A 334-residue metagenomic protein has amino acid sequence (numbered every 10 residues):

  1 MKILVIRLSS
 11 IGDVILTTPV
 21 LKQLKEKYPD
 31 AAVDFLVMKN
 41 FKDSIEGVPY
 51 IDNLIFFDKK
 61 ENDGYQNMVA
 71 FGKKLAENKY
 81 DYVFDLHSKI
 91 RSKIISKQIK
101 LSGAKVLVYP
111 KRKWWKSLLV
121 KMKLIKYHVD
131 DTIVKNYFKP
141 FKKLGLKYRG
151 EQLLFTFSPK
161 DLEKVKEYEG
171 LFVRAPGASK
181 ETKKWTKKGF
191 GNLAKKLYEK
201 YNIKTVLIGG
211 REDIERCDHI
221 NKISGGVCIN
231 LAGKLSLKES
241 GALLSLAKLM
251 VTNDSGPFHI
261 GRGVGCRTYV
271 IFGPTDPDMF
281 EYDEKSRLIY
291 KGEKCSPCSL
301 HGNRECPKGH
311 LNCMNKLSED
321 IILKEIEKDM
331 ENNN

Functional and structural regions predicted by a protein language model:
M1-N334: Catalytic machinery of carbohydrate-active enzymes, primarily nucleotide-sugar-dependent glycosyltransferases
